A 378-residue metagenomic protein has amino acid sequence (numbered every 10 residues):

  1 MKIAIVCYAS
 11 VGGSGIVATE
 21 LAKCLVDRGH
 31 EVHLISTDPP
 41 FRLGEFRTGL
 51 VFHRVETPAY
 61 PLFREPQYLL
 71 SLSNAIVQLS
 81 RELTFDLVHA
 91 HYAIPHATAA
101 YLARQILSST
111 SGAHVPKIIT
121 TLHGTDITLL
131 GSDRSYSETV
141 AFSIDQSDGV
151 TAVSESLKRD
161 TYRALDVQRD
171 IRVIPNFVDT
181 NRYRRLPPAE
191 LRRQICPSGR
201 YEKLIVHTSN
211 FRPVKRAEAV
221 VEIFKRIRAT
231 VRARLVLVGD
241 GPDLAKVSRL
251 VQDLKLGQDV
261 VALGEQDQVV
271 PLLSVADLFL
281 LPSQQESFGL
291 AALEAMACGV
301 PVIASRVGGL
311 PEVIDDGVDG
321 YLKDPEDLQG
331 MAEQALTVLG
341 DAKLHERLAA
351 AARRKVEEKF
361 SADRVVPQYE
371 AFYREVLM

Functional and structural regions predicted by a protein language model:
I5-G12, A18, K23-Y68, I171: N-terminal strand-loop element at the rim of the active site of nucleotide-sugar-dependent glycosyltransferases
T151, S198-F224: Conserved donor-binding/catalytic core segment of Leloir-type glycosyltransferases
S156, F177: Carbohydrate-associated surface elements
R184-S198, Q368: A short helix/loop element that forms part of the nucleotide-sugar donor recognition site in Leloir-type
S248-G264: Nucleotide-activated donor-binding/catalytic signature segment of Leloir-type glycosyltransferases, i.e., the conserved
E265, Q284: Aromatic "clamp/platform" in nucleotide-sugar-dependent glycosyltransferases that forms part of the donor/acceptor
P301-A304, I314: Short hydrophobic beta-strand element within catalytic cores of glycosyltransferases and related nucleotide-activated
D316-G317, Y321-L328, T337-K343: Conserved acidic donor-binding segment of nucleotide-sugar-dependent glycosyltransferases
